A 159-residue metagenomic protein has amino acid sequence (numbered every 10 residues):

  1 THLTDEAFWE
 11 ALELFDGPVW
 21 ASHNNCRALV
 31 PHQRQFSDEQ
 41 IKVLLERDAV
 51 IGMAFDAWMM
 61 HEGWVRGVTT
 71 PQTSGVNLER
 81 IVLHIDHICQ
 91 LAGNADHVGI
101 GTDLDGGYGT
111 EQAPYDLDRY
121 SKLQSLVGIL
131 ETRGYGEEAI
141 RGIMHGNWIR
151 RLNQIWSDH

Functional and structural regions predicted by a protein language model:
T1-L3, R47, A54, I140 (+1 more regions): Glycoside hydrolase catalytic-domain context in secreted enzymes
T1-W20, Q33-A49, E79-D96: Histidine/acidic residue-rich metal-binding segments in metalloenzymes
L3-E10, C26-L29, A57-H61, G106-Y108: Active-site environment of divalent metal-dependent phosphoester hydrolases
H23, I51, D103, I140: Conserved, mostly hydrophobic/aromatic
N25-S37, I51, R66-G75, D116 (+1 more regions): Glycine-rich tight-turn/loop motif centered on a GG-T
G52-W58, E62-W64, S74-L91: Detector for outer-membrane/organellar transmembrane beta-barrel domains, recognizing the amphipathic beta-strand
A54-F55, G93-L117: Short acidic/histidine-rich active-site segments
D118-H159: Mid-to-C-terminal alpha-helical segments outside catalytic/metal-binding sites
